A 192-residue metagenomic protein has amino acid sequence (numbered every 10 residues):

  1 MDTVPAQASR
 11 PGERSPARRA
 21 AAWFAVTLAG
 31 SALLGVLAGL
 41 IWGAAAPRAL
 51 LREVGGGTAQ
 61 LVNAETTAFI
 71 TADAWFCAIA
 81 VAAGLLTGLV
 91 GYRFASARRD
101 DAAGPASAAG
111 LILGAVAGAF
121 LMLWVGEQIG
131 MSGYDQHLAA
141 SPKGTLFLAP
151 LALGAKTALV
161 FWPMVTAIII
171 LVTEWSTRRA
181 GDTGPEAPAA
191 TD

Functional and structural regions predicted by a protein language model:
M1-A17: Short, Lys/Arg-rich, polar N-terminal cytosolic tail immediately upstream of the first transmembrane signal-anchor
G12-W23, P47-R48, L86-S107, M122-Y134 (+1 more regions): Cytoplasmic membrane-interface segments at the C-terminal ends of transmembrane helices
R19-A29, L51-Q60, A103-V116: Hydrophobic alpha-helical transmembrane segments
T27-G43, A109-E127: Hydrophobic alpha-helical membrane-insertion segments
L37-G57: Interfacial/capping segments of alpha-helical transmembrane domains
L50-F69, A140-K143: Perimembrane loop-to-helix junctions flanking transmembrane segments
A68-A83, T145-I168: Hydrophobic alpha-helical transmembrane segments
E127-L148: Interfacial non-cytosolic loop connecting adjacent transmembrane helices
